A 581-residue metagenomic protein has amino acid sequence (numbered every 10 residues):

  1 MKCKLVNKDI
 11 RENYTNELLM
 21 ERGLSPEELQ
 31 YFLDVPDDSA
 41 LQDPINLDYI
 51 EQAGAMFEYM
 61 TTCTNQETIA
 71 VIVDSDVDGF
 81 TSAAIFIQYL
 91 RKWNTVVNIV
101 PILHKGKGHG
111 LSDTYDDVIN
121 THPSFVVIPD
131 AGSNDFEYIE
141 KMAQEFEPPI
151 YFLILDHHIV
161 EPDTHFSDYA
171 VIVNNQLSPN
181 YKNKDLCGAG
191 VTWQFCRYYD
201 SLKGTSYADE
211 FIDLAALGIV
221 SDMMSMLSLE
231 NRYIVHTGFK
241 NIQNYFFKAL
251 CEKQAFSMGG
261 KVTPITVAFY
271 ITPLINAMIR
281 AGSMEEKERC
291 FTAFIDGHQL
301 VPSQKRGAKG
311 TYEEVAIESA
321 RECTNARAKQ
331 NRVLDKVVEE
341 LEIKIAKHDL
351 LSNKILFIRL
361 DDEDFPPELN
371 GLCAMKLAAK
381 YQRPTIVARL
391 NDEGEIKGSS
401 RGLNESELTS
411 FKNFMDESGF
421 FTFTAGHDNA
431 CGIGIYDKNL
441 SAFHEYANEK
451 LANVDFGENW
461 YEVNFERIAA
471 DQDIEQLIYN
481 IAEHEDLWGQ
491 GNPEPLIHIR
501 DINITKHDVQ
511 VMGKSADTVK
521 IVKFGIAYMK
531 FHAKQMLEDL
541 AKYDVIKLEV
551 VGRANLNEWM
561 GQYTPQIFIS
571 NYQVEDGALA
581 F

Functional and structural regions predicted by a protein language model:
K2-F125, A143-I150, D200-N448, R467-A469: Hydrophobic helix-and-loop "lid/oligomerization" segment in the mid-to-C-terminal part of catalytic domains
V73, D130, D156, R389 (+1 more regions): Short beta-strand/turn micro-motifs composed of small residues that flank or help shape donor/cofactor-binding pockets
D116-I119, V126-E145, Y151-A215, M224: Conserved phosphate-handling catalytic cores of large alpha/beta enzymes
D130-A131, R359-D362, R389-L390, S400-G402 (+5 more regions): Active-site proximal loops enriched in glycine and acidic residues that flank catalytic Cys/His/Asp and coordinate
T192-Q194, E405-L408, V574-F581: Nucleic-acid-binding small beta-barrel platforms of the OB/S1 family and closely associated recruitment extensions
F239-K240, N244-K248, E449-E538: A contiguous loop/helix-start segment that scaffolds small-molecule binding in enzyme catalytic cores
C431, N439-F443, A470, I546-F581: OB-fold single-stranded nucleic acid-binding module
Q535-V551: Short nucleic-acid-contacting surface segments enriched for D/E, G, S/T with interspersed K/R
